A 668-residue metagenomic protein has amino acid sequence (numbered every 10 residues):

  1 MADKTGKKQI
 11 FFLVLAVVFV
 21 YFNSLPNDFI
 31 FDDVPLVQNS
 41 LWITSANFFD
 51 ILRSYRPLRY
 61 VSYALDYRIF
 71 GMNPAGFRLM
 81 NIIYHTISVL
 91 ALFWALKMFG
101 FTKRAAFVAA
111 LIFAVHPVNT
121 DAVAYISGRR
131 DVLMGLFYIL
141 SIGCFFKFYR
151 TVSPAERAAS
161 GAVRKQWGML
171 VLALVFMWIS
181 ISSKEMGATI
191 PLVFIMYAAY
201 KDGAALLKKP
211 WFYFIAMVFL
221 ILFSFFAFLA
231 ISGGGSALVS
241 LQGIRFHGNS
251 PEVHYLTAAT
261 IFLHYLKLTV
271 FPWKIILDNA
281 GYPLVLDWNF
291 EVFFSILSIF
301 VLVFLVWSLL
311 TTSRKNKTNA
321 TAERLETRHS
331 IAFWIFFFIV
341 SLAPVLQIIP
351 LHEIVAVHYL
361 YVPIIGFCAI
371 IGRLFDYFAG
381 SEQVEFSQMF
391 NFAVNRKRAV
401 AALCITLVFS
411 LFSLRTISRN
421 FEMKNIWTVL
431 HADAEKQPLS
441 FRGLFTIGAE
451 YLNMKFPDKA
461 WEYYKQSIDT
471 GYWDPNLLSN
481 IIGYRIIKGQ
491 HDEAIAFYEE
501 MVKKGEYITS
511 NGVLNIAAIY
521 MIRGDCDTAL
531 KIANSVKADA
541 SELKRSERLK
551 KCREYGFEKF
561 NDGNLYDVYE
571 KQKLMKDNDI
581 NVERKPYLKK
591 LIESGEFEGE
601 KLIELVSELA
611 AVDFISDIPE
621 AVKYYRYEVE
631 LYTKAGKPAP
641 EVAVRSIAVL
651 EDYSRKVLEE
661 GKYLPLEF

Functional and structural regions predicted by a protein language model:
M1, M389, W427-F668: C-terminal luminal/periplasmic domains and tails of membrane-associated envelope-modifying transferases
M1-I487, H491: Polytopic membrane enzymes that build or remodel cell-surface glycoconjugates and lipids
